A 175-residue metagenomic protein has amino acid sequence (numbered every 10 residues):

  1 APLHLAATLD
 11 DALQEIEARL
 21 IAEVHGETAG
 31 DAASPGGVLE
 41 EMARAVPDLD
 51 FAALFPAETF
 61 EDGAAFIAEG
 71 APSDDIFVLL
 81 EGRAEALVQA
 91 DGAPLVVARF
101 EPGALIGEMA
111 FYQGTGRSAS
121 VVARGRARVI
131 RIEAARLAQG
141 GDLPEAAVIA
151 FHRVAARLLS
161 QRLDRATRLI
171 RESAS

Functional and structural regions predicted by a protein language model:
P2-D11: Short acidic-hydrophobic, aromatic-tinged amphipathic segments that line or gate anion-handling sites
L13-A65, E101, F111, E172-A174: Cyclic nucleotide-binding regulatory module and flanking cytosolic helices
F51, E69-A71, D91, Q113-T115: Short solvent-exposed loop/turn micro-motifs enriched in small/polar/acidic residues
A57-E58, I67-E69, D74-L79, V97-A98 (+1 more regions): His/acidic/aromatic-lined binding-pocket segments of jelly-roll/cupin-type domains and related regulatory beta-sandwich
G63, P72-D91, E101-L105: Glycine- and acidic-residue-biased ligand/ion/polar-headgroup-sensing regions
V97-V154: Cyclic-nucleotide recognition modules
R153-S175: Polybasic "coupling" helices that flank or enter modular domains
